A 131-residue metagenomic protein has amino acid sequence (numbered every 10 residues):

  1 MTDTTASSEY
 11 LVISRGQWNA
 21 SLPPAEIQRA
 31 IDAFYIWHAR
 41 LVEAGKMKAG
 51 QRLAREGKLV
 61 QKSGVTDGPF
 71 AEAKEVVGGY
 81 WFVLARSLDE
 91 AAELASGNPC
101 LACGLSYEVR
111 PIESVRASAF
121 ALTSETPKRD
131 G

Functional and structural regions predicted by a protein language model:
M1-G131: Conserved, structured core segments of small domains
